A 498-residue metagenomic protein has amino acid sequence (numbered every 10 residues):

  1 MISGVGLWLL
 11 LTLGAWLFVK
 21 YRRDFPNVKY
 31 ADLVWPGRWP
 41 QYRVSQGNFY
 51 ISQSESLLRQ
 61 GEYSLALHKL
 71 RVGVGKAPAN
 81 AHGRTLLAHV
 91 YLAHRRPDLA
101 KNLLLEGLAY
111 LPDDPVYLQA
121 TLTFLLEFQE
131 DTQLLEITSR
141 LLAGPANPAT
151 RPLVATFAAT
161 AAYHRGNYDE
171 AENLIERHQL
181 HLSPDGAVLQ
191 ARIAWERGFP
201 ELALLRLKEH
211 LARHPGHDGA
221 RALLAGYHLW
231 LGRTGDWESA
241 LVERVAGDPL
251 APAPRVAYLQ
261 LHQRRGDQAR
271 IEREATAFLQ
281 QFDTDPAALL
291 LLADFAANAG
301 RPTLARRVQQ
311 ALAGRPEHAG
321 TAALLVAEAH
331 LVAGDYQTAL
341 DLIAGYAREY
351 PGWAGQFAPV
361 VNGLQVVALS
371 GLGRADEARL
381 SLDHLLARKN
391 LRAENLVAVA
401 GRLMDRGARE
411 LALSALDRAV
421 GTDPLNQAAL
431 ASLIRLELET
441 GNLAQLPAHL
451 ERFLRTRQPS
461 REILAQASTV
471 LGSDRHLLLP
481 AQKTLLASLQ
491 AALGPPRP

Functional and structural regions predicted by a protein language model:
M1-R43, A149, T160, H164-N173 (+2 more regions): Long, contiguous interaction/recruitment modules in multidomain scaffold/adaptor proteins
L33-F49, P145-P148, I175-Q179, P351-F357 (+1 more regions): TPR-adjacent "capping" and linker segments in tetratricopeptide-repeat scaffold/adaptor proteins
W39-K76, F157: Alpha-helical segment of the N-proximal tetratricopeptide repeat
V44, P78, P112, A146-A149 (+9 more regions): Short coil turns that delineate tetratricopeptide repeat
L57, Y91, L125, A162 (+9 more regions): Residue at a conserved register position within TPR or TPR-like alpha-solenoid repeats
L70, L99-A109, T132-P145, N167-Q179 (+9 more regions): Alpha-helical repeat scaffolds
G83, Y117, T150-V154, G186 (+9 more regions): TPR alpha-solenoid repeat register
